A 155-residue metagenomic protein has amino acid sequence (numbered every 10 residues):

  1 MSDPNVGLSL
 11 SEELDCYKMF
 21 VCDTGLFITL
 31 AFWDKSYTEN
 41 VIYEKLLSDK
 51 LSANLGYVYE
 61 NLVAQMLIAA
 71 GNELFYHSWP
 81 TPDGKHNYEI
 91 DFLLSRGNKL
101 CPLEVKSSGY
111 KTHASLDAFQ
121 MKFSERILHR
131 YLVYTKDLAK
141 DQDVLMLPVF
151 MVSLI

Functional and structural regions predicted by a protein language model:
M1-E89, L94: Accessory nucleic acid-recognition modules appended to NTPase machines
A31-D34, E104, A114-S115, Q142-D143: Short conserved micro-motifs at the rims of enzyme active sites and ligand-binding pockets
V63, L67, I90-G109, R130: Conserved catalytic cores of phosphodiester-cleaving nucleases, focusing on short active-site segments
G109-A118: Active-site-adjacent loop/helix micro-motif of nuclease/hydrolase catalytic cores
F119-L128: Arginine/glycine-rich "motif VI" loop of SF2 helicases in the C-terminal RecA-like domain
L128-Y134: Short, hydrophobic beta-strand segments that form beta-sheet elements in well-ordered domains
T135-I155: Domain-level recognition of nuclease-like catalytic cores that cleave nucleotide substrates
